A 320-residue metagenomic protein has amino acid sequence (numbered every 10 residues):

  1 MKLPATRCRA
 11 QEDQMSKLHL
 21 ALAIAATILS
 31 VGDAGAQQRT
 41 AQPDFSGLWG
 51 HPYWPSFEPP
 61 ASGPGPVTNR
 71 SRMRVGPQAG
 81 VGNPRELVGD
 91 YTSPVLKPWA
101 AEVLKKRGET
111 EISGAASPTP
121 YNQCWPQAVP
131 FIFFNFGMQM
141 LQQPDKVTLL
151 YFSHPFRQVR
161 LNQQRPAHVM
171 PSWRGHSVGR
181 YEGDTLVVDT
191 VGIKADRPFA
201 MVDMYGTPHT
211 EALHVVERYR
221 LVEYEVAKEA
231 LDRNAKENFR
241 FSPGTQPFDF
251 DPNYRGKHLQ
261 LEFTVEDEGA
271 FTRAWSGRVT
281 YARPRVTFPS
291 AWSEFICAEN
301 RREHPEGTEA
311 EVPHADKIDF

Functional and structural regions predicted by a protein language model:
M1-Q14: Short, Lys/Arg-enriched N-terminal segments with co-localized hydrophobic residues within the first ~10-30 amino acids
A5-R7, I28, A41, N69: N-terminal compositionally biased, intrinsically disordered segments and leader/signal-like regions
T6, D33-A36: Intrinsic disorder/low-complexity segments
H19-S30: Bacterial N-terminal signal peptides
G35-F320: PEST-like low-complexity, intrinsically disordered acidic/proline/serine-rich tracts that flank trafficking/processing
